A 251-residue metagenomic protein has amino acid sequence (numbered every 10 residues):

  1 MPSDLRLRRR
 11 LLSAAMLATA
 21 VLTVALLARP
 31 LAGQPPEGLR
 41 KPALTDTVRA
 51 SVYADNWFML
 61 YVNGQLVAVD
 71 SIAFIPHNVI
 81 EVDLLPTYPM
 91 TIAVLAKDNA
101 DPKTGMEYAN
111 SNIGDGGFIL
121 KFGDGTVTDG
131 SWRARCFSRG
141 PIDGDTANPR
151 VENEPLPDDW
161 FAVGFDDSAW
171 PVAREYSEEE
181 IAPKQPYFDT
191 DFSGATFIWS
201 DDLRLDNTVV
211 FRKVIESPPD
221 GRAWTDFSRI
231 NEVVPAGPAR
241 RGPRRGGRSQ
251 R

Functional and structural regions predicted by a protein language model:
M1-P2, I92: Compositionally biased, intrinsically disordered low-complexity regions used as flexible
S3-A18: Bacterial N-terminal signal peptides that target proteins for export
L11-L12, L27, F227: Extended hydrophobic/Leu-rich segments
L17-A20, S249-R251: Compositionally biased intrinsically disordered low-complexity regions
V21-P30: C-terminal segment of classical bacterial N-terminal signal peptides
L31-A68, V79-R244, R248-R251: Beta-strand-rich recognition domains
A73-V79: Short, solvent-exposed loop/turn segments in extracellular or other extracytoplasmic domains
